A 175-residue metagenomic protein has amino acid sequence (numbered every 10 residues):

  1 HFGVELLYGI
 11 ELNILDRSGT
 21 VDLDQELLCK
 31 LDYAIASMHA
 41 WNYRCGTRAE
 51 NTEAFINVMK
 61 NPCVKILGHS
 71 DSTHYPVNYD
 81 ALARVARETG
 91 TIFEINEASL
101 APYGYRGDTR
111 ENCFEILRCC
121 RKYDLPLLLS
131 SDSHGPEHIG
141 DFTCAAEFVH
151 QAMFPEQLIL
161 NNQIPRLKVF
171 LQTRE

Functional and structural regions predicted by a protein language model:
H1-I95, H150-I159, P165-E175: Extended substrate/RNA-proximal surfaces in nucleic-acid metabolism proteins
I14-L15, L100, P136: Short, active-site-adjacent cap segments at secondary-structure transitions
A40, L67-G68, L100-P102, L129-D132: A short, structure-level motif marking secondary-structure boundaries and short turns
M59-K60, C120-L125: Short hydrophobic "helix-edge" motifs at membrane interfaces and signal-peptide entry regions
P76-R84, Y103-C119, P136-H150, F170-L171: Histidine/acidic-residue-rich catalytic or RNA/ligand-binding cores of hydrolases and nuclease-related proteins
I92-Y105: His/Asp/Glu-enriched short active-site or ligand-binding loop at hydrolase and phosphoryl-transfer sites
N96, L117, S130: C-terminal active-site rim and adjoining tail of enzyme catalytic domains
L125-I139: Short acidic/histidine-rich active-site segments
